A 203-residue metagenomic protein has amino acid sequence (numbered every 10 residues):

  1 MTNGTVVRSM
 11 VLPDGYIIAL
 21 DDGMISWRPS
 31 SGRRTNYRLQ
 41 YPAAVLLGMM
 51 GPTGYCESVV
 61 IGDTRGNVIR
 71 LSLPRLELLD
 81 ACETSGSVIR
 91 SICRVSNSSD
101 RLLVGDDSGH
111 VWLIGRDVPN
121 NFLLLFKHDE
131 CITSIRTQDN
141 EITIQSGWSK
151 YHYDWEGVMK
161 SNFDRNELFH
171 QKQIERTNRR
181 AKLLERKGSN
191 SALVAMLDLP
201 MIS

Functional and structural regions predicted by a protein language model:
M1, R33-L39, E77-C82, N120-F126 (+1 more regions): A short beta-strand motif characteristic of beta-propeller blades
N3-M10, Y41-G51, S87-R94, E130-R136: Canonical WD40 repeat/beta-propeller blade segments in eukaryotic WD-repeat proteins
P13, Y55-C56, S98-S99, D139-E141: Conserved loop/turn motif of beta-propeller repeat scaffolds
Y16-A19, V59-G62, L102-G105, I142-S146: Conserved beta-strand element within WD40/beta-propeller blades
D22-I25, R65-V68, S108-V111, W148-Y151: Loop/turn residues immediately N-terminal
P29-G32, L73-L76, R116-P119, E156: Short loop/turn segments that connect beta-strands within beta-propeller blades
D80-R90, L103, H110-L113, N120 (+1 more regions): Internal alpha-helical scaffold/solenoid segments in large eukaryotic proteins
E130-T133, G147-S203: Terminal intrinsically disordered, low-complexity extensions flanking WD-repeat/beta-propeller proteins
